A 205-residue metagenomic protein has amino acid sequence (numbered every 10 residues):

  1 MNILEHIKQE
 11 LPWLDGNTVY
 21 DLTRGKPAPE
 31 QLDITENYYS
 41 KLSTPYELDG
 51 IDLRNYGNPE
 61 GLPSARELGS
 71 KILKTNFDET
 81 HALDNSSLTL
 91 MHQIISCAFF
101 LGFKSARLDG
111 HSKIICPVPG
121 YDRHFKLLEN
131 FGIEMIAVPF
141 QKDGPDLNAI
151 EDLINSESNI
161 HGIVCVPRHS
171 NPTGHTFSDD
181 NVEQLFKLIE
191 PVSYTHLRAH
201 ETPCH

Functional and structural regions predicted by a protein language model:
M1-E60, S64, K71: N-terminal "arm"/small-domain region of PLP-dependent enzymes with the aminotransferase-like
T23-G25, V164-V166, A199: A cross-family glycoside hydrolase active-site/sugar-binding cleft signature
I51-S193: Conserved core of the PLP fold type I
T195-T202: Conserved small/polar residues in nucleotide/adenosyl-binding loops
